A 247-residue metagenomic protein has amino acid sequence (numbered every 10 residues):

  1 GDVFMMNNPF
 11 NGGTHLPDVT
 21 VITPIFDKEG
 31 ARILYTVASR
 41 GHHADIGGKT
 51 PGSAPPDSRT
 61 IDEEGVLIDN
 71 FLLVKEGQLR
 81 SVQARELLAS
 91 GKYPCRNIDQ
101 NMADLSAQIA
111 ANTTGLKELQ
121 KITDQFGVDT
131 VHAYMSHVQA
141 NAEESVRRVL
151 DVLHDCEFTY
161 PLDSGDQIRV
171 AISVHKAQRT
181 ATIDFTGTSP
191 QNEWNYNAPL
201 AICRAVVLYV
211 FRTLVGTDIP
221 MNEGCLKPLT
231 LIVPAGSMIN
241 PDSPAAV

Functional and structural regions predicted by a protein language model:
D2-P24, T159-P161: Conserved mixed alpha/beta core segments that line enzyme active sites in large multi-domain catalysts
N11-H15, I33, H42-G47, K75 (+5 more regions): Flexible loop/turn segments at secondary-structure boundaries
G12, W194-N195, P199, L208-V247: Hydrophobic core positions in small helical hairpin nucleic-acid-binding modules
T20-K28, A38, S173-V174: A short, hydrophobic, proline-anchored segment that marks a local hinge/packing element in signaling and regulatory
R32-L119: Mobile "lid/hinge" segments at catalytic clefts and subdomain interfaces of large enzymes
T113-Q191: Accessory "access/gating" subregions that flank catalytic or transport cores
V146, I168-I172, A181, C203-R212 (+2 more regions): Extended, hydrophobic alpha-helical segments in both membrane/secreted and soluble proteins
